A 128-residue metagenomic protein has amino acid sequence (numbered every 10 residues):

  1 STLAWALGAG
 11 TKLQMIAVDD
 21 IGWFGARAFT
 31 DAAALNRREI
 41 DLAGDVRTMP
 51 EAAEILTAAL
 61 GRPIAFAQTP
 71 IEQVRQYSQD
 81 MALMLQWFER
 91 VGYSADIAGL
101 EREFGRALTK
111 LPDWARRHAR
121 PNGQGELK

Functional and structural regions predicted by a protein language model:
S1-P63, E72-M81, A119, K128: Oxidoreductase cofactor-interface core, primarily capturing Rossmann-like NAD(P)-dependent enzymes
P63-I64, L108: Residue-level detector of short coil/turn "hinge" positions at structural boundaries
A67-Q68: N-terminal acidic, glycine/proline-rich low-complexity segments
I71-K128: A hydrophobic C-terminal alpha-helical subdomain
